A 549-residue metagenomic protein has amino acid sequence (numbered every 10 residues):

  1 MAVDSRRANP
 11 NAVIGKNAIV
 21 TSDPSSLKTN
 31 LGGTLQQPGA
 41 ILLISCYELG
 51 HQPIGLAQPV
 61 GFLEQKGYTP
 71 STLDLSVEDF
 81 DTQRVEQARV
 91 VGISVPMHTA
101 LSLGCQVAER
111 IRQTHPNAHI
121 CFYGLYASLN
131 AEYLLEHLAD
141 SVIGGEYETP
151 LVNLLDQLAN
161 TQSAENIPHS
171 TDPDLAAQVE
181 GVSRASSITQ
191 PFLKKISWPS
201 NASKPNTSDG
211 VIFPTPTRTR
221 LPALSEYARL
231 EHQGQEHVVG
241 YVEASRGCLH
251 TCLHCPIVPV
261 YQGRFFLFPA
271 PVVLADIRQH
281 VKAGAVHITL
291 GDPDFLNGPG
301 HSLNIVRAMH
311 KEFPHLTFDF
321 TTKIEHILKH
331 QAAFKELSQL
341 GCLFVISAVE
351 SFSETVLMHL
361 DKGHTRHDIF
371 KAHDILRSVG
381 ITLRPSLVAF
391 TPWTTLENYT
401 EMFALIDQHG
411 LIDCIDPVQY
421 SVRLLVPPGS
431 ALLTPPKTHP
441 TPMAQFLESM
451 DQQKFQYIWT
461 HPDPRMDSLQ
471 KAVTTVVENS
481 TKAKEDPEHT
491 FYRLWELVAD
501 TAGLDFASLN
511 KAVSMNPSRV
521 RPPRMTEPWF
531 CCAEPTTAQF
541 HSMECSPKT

Functional and structural regions predicted by a protein language model:
M1-I44, E64-Q65, T72, Q83-V90 (+7 more regions): Radical SAM enzyme core and accessory elements
A2-R278, K282: Acidic, low-complexity intrinsically disordered segments
P96, L125, P293-F295, T321-E325 (+3 more regions): Active-site beta-loop-alpha junctions enriched in small/polar residues
R112-N117, H310-L316, G410-I415: Short helix-capping segments at alpha-helix termini
L129-L134, H250-L253, P299-G300, T355-L360 (+3 more regions): Flexible glycine/acidic-rich beta-alpha junction loops that bind and position SAM and/or redox cofactors in anaerobic
Y133-V152, E336-F344, F403-V422: Structural recognition of alpha->loop->beta junctions
P222-L383: Radical SAM [4Fe-4S] cluster-binding motif and immediate context
L303-H310, T395-I412: Short, electropositive alpha-helical surface patch
